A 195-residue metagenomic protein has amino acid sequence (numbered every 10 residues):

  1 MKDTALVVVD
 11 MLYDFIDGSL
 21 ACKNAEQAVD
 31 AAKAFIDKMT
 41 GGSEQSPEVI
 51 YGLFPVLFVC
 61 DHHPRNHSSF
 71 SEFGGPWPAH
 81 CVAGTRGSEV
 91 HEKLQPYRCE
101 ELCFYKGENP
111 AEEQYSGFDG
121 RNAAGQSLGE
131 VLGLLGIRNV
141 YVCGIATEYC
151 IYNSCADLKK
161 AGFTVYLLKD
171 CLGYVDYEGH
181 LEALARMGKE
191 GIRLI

Functional and structural regions predicted by a protein language model:
M1-E108, G129, T164, V175 (+1 more regions): Active-site acidic carboxylates
A34-M39, Y149-K160: Histidine-anchored nucleotide/phosphate-binding helix
G41-G42, R138-N139, K159: Secondary-structure boundary elements
R65-S68, E112-E113, I151: Short catalytic/ligand-binding loop motif for oxyanion handling, primarily in non-cytosolic enzymes, centered on
H91-I145: Internal catalytic-core helix/loop-beta-alpha segment that presents or stabilizes conserved functional determinants
Y141-G144, F163-Y177: A short glycine-rich beta-strand->turn/loop micro-motif centered on a GG-aromatic cluster
